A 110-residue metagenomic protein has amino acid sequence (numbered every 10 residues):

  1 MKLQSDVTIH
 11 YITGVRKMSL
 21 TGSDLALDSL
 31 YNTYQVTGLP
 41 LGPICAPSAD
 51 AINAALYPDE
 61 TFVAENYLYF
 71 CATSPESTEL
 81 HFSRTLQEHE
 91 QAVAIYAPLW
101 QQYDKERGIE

Functional and structural regions predicted by a protein language model:
M1-E110: Bacterial extracytoplasmic/cell-wall-associated proteins, especially those involved in peptidoglycan
